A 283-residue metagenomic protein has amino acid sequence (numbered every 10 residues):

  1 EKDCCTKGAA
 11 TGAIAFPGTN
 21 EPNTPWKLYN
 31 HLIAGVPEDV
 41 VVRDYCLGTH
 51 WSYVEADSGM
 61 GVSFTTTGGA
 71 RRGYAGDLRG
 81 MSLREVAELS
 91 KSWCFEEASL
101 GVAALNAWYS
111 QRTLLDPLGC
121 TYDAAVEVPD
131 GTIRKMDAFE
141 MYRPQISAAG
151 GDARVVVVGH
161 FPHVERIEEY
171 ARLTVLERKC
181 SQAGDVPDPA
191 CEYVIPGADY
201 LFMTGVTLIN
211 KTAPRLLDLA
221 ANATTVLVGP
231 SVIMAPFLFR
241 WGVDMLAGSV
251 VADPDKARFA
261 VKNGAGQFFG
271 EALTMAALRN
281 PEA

Functional and structural regions predicted by a protein language model:
K2-G8, G12-G159, V261-N263, A276-A283: Electropositive, gly/pro-rich neighborhoods at or near active sites that engage anionic ligands
S110-L114, V156-Y193, T204: Conserved mixed alpha/beta catalytic, RNA-binding, or beta-rich assembly cores of soluble enzyme, regulatory
A148-G150, I167-E168, V194-P196, L217-N222: Short, conserved loop/helix-junction motifs that constitute active-site signature segments in enzyme catalytic cores
R154, D199-Y200: Structural motif
E168-E169, P187, A213-L216, L238-R240: Short amphipathic alpha-helical segments
A171-L173, A213-P230: A short, gly/pro- and small-residue-rich
M203-K211: Cofactor-cradling patches in redox/metallo enzymes
T224-A283: C-terminal functional extensions of proteins
